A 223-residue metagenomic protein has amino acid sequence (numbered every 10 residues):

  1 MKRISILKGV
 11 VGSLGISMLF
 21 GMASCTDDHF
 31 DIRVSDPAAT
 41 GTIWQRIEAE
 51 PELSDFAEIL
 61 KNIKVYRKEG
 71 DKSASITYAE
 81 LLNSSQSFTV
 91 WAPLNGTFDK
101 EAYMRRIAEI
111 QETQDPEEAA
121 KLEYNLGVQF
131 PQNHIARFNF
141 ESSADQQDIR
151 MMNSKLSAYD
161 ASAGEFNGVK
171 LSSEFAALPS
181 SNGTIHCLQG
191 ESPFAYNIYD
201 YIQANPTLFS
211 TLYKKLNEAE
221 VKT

Functional and structural regions predicted by a protein language model:
K2-G12, G21-T223: Mature, structured domains of secreted/extracytosolic soluble proteins
G15: Active-site nucleophile-His-acid catalytic modules used for acyl/amide transfer and hydrolysis across diverse enzymes
